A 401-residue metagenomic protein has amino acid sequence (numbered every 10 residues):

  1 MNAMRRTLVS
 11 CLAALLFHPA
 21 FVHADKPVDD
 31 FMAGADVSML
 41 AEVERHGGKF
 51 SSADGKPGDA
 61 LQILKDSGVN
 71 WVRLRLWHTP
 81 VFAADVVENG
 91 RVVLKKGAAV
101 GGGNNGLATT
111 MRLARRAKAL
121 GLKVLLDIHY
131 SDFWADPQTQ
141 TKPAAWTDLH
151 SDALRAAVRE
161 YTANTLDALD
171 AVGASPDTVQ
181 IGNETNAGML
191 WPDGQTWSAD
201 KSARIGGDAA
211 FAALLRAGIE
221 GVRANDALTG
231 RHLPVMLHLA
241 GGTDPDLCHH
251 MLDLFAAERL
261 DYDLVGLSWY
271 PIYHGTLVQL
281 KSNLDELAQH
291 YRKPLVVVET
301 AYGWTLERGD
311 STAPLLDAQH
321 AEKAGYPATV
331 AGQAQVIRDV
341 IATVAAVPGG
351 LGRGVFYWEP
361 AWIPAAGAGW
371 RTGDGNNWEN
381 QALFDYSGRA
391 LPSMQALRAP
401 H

Functional and structural regions predicted by a protein language model:
T7-P19: Bacterial N-terminal signal peptides
D25-I63: Boundary/entry segment of secreted carbohydrate-active catalytic domains
A35, L64, D127, V179 (+3 more regions): Conserved, mostly hydrophobic/aromatic
V37-L40, W77-T79, H129-F133, I181-N186 (+4 more regions): Active-site beta-loop-alpha junctions enriched in small/polar residues
E44, G48-G55, T79-A83, V100-A108 (+5 more regions): Acidic-and-aromatic substrate-binding clefts and catalytic sites of carbohydrate-active enzymes
R45-K49, S282, E286-Q289, T305-D339 (+2 more regions): Aromatic-rich peripheral "rim/lid" segments of glycoside hydrolase catalytic domains that contact and position glycan
G58-L61, A224-P234, G242-E322, A331-A334 (+1 more regions): Glycoside hydrolase catalytic-domain groove-lining segments
I63-P234, A240: Substrate-binding cleft and catalytic face of glycoside hydrolase catalytic domains, especially the flexible beta-alpha
